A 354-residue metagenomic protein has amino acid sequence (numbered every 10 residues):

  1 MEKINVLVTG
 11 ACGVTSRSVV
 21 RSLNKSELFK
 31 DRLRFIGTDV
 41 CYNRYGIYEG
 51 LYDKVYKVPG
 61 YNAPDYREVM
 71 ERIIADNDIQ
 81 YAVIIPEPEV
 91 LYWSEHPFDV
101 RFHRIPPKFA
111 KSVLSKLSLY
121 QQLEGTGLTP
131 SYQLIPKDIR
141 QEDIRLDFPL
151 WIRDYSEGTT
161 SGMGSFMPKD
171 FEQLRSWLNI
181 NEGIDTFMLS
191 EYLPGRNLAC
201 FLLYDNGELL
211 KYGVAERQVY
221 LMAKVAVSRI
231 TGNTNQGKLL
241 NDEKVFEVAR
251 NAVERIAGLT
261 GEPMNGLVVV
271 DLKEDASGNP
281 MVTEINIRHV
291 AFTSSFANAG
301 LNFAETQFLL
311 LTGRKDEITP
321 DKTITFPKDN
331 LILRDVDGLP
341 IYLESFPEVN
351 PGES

Functional and structural regions predicted by a protein language model:
M1-R104: ATP-binding N-terminal substructure of ATP-dependent carboxylate-amine bond-forming enzymes
T38-N43, E87-E89, E208-L209, A215-V219 (+1 more regions): Short glycine-enriched loops at secondary-structure junctions
F109-P194, D205-E208, L240, F246-E247: Active-site nucleotide/adenylate-binding loops and adjacent lid/helix of ATP-dependent enzymes
E191-N197, F201-G258, E262, N286-L311: ATP-dependent carboxylate/phosphate-activation module, predominantly the ATP-grasp catalytic core and closely related
T260-A276: A short glycine-rich, hydrophobically flanked beta-strand micro-motif that places a catalytic Asp/Glu for divalent metal
G278-P280: Conserved protein kinase catalytic/activation segment
E305-S354: Peripheral (often C-terminal) accessory segments that flank ATP-dependent C-N-forming ligase machineries
